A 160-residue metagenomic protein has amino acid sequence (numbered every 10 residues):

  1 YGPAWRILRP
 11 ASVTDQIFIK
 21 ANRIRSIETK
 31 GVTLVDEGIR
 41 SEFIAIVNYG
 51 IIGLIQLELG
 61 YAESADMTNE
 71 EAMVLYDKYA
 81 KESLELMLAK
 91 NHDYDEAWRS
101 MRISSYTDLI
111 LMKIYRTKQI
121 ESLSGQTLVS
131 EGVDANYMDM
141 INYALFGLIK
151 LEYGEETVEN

Functional and structural regions predicted by a protein language model:
Y1-N160: Intrinsically disordered, low-complexity regulatory regions that flank transcription factor DNA-binding cores
